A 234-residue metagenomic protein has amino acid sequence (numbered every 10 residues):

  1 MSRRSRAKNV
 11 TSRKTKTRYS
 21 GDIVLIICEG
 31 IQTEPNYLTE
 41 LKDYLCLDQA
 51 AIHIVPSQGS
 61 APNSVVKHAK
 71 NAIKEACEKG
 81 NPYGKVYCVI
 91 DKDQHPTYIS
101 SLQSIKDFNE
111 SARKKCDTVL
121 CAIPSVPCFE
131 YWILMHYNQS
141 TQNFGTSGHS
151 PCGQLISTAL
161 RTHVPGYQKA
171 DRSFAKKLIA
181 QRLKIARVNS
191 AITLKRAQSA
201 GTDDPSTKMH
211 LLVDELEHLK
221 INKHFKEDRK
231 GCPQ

Functional and structural regions predicted by a protein language model:
S2-R4, N9-I23, P35, T39-P56 (+1 more regions): C-terminal accessory helical subdomains adjacent to catalytic cores in phosphodiester- and nucleotide-handling enzymes
V24-E29: Short, hydrophobic/glycine-enriched beta-strand segments
G30, E34, Q58-A69, D204-K208: Phosphate/oxyanion-binding active-site loops and adjacent basic polyanion-contact surfaces
H68-N71, I105: Short acidic (Asp/Glu) patches
